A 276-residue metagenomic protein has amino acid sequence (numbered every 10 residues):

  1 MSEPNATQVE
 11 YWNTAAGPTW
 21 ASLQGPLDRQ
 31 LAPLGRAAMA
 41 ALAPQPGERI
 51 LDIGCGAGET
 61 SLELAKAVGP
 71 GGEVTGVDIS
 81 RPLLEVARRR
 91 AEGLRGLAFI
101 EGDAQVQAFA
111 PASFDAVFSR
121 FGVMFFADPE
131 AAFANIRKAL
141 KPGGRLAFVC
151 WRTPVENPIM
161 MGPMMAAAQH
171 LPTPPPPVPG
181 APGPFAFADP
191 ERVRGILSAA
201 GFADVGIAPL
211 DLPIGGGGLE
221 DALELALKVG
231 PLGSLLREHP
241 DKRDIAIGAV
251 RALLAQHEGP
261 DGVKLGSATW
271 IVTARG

Functional and structural regions predicted by a protein language model:
M1-E48, E59-E63, L83-V86, R90 (+1 more regions): Conserved class I S-adenosyl-L-methionine
E3-Y11, A16, L23, D28-L31 (+2 more regions): Conserved Class I S-adenosyl-L-methionine
R49-Q107, A131: Class I SAM-dependent methyltransferase SAM/SAH-binding core
Q105-A116: A short acidic, Gly/Pro-enriched loop at the edge of an enzyme's catalytic core that lines a small-molecule cofactor
D115-E130, R152: A short SAM/SAH-binding and catalytic strip from SAM-dependent methyltransferases
E130-R145: A short glycine-rich, Lys/Arg-flanked "PGG" loop and its adjoining helix->strand segment in the class I
R145-P172: Conserved class I S-adenosyl-L-methionine
